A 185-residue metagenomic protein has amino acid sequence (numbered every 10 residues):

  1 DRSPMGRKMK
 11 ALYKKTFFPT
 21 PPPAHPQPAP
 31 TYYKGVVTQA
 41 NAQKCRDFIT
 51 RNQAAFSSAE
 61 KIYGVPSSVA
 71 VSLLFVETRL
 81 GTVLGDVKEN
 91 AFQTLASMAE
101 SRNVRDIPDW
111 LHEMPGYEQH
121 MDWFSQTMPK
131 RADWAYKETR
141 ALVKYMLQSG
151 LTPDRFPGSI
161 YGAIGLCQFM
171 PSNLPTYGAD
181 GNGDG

Functional and structural regions predicted by a protein language model:
D1-G162, L166-C167, S172-G185: Cell-wall glycan-active module
